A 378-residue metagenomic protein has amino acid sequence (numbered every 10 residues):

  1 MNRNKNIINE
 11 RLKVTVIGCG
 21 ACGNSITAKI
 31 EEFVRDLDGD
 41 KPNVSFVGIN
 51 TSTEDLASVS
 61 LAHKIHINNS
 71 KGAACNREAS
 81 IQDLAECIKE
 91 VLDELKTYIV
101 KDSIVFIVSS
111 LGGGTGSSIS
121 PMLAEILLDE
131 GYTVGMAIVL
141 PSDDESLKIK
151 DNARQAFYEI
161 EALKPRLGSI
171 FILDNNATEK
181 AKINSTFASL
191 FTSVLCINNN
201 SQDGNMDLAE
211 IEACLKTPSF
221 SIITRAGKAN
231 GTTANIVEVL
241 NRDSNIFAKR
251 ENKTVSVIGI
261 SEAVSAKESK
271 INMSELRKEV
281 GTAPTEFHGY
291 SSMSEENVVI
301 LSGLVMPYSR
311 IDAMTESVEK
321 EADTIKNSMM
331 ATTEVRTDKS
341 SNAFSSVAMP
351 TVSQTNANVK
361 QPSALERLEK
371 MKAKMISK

Functional and structural regions predicted by a protein language model:
M1-K378: Tubulin/FtsZ superfamily GTPase core signature
